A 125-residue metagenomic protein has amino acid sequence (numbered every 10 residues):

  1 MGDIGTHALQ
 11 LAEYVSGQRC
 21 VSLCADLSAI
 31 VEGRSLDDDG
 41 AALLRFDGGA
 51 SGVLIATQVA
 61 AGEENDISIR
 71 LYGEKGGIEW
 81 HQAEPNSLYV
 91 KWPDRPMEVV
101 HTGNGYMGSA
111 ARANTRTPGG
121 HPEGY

Functional and structural regions predicted by a protein language model:
M1-S51, A56-E64: Rossmann-like dinucleotide-binding domain that binds NAD(P)(H)
Y14, S22, A41, F46-G48 (+2 more regions): C-terminal glycine/acidic-rich active-site capping loop/insertion
